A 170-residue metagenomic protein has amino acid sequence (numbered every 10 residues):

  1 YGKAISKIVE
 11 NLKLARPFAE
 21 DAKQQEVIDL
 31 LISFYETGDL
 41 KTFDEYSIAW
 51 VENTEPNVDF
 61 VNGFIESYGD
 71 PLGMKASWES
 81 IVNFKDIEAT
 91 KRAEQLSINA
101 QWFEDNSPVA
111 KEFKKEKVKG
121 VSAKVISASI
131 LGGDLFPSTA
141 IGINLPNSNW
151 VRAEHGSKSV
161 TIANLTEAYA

Functional and structural regions predicted by a protein language model:
Y1-A170: Fold-level signature of zinc-dependent metallopeptidase catalytic domains
